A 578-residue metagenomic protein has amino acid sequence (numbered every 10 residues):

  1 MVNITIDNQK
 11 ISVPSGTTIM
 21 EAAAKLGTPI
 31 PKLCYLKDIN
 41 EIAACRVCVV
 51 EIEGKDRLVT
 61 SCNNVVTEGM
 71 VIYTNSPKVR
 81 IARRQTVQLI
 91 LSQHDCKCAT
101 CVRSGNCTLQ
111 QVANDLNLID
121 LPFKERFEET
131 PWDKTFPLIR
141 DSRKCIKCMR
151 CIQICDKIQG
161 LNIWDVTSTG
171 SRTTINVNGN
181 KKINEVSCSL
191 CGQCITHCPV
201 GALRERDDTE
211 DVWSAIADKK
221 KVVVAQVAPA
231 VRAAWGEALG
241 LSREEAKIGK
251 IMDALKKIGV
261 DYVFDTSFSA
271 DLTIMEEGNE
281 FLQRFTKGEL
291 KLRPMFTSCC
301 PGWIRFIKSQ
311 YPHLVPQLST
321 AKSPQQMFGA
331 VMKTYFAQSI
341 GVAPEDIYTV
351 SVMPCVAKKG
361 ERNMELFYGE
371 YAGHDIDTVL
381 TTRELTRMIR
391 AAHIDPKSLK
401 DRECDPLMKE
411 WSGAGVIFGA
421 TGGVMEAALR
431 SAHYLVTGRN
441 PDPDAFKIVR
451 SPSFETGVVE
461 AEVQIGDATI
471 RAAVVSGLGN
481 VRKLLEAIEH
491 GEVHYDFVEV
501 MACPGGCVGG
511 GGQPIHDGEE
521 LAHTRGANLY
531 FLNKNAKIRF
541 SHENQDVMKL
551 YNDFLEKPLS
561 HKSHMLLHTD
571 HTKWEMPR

Functional and structural regions predicted by a protein language model:
M1-Q9: Eukaryote-biased recognition of intrinsically disordered, low-complexity regulatory segments
Q9-S15: A short N-terminal beta-strand-loop micro-motif at the entrance of redox/enzyme domains
S12, K134, K144, S187 (+2 more regions): Charged, low-complexity surface patches
S12, K147, F296: Conserved SAM-binding loop
S15-N75, V79, R206-R578: Iron-sulfur-associated redox domains of electron-transfer enzymes in respiratory and anaerobic energy metabolism
R46-L190, T196, L203-D218, V222: Fe-S ferredoxin-like electron-transfer domains and their immediately adjacent linker/connector regions across
